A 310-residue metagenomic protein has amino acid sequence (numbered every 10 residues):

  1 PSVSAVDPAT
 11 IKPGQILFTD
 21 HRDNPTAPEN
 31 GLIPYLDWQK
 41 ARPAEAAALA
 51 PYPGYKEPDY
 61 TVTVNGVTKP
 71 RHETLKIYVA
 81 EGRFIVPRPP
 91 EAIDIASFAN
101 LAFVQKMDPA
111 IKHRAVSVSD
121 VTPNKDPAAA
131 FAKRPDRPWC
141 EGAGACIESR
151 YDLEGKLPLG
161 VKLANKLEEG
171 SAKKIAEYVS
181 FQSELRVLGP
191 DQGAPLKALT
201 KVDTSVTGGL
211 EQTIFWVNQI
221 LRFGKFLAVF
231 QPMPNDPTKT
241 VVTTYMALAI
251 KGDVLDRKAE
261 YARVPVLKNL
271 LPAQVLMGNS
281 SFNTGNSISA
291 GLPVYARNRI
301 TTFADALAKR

Functional and structural regions predicted by a protein language model:
P1-R310: Terminal "cap-and-tail" regions of soluble proteins that handle hydrophobic small molecules
